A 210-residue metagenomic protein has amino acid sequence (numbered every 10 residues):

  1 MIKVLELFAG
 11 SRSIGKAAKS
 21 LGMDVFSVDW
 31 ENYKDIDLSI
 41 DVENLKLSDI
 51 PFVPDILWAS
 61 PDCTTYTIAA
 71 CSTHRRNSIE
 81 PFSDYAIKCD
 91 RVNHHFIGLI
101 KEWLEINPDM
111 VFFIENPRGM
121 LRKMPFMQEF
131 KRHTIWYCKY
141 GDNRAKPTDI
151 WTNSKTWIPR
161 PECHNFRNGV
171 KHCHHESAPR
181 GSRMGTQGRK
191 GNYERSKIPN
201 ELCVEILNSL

Functional and structural regions predicted by a protein language model:
M1-L210: Conserved active-site and SAM-binding loop architecture of S-adenosyl-L-methionine-dependent nucleic-acid
